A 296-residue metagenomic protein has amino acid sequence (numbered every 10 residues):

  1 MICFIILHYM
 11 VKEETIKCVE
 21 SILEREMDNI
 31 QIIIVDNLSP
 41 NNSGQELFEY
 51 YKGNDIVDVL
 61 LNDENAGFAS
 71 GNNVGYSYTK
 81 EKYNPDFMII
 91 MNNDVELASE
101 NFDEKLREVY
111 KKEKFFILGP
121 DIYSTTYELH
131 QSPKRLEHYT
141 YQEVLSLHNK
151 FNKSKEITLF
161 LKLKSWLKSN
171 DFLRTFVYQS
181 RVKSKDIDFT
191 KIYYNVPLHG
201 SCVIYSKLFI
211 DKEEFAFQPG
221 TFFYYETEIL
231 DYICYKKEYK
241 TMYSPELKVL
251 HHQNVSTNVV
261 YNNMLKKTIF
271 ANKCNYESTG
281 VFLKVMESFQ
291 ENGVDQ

Functional and structural regions predicted by a protein language model:
S21, D36-L47, E64: A conserved acidic beta->alpha catalytic loop
S21-I30: Short, acidic, metal-binding catalytic loop of nucleotide-sugar glycosyltransferases
D63-K82: Glycine-rich, basic loop-to-helix element that forms the pyrophosphate-binding segment of sugar-nucleotide handling
N84-E96: Short beta-strand-to-loop acidic/aromatic patch adjacent to the donor-nucleotide binding site
E96-K134: Conserved donor NDP-sugar-binding/catalytic core segment of glycosyltransferases
I157-F172, S184-Y205: A recurrent flexible, glycine/aromatic-enriched loop bordering the glycosyltransferase active site that acts as
D188-F189, V196-F215, P219-L247: A short, conserved alpha-helix in the catalytic core of glycosyltransferases
M242-N262: Active-site donor/metal-binding and catalytic loop motifs of nucleotide-sugar-dependent glycosylation enzymes
